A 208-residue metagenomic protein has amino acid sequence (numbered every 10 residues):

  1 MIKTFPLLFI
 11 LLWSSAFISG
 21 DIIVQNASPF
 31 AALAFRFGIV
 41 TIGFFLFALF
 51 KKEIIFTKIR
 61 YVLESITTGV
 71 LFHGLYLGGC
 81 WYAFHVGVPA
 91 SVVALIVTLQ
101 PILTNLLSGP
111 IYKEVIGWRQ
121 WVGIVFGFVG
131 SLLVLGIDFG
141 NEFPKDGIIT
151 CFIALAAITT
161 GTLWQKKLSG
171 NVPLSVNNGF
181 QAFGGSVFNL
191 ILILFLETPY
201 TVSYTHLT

Functional and structural regions predicted by a protein language model:
M1-A34, E142-K167, N189-I191: Glycine-/small-residue-enriched transmembrane alpha-helix faces in small-molecule transporters and effluxers
S14, V70-G74, P101-L106, T159: Hydrophobic/small/kink-forming positions within alpha-helical transmembrane segments of polytopic membrane proteins
S15-A27, I39, L77-V88, I96 (+3 more regions): Juxtamembrane C-cap of transmembrane helices in multi-pass membrane transport proteins
A16-F17, F45-I96, L133: Specific transmembrane alpha-helical segments of multi-pass solute transporters/efflux pumps, especially DMT/EamA
G43-K52, F84, Q100-V125: C-terminal transmembrane-helix exit sites in multi-pass transporters
F44, I116-G136, L155, N189: Hydrophobic transmembrane alpha-helices of multi-pass small-molecule transport proteins
F44, T104-L106, F143-Y200: Transmembrane alpha-helical segments that form core, pore/gating elements of small-molecule transporters/exporters
T205-T208: Conserved small/polar residues in nucleotide/adenosyl-binding loops
